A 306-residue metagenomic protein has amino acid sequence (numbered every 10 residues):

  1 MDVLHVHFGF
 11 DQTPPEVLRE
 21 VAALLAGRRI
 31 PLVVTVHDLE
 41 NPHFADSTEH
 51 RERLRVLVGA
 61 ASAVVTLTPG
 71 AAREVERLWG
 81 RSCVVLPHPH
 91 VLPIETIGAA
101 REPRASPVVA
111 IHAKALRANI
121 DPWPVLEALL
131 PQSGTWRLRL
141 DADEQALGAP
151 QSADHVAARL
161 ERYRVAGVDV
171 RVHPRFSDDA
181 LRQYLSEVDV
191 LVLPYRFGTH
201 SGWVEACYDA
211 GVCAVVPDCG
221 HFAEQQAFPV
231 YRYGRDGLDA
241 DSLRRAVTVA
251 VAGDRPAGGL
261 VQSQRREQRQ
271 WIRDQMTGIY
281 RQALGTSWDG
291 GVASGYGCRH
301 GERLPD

Functional and structural regions predicted by a protein language model:
M1-A60: Extended catalytic core of nucleotide-activated donor transferases of GT-like folds
G59-I97: Donor nucleotide-sugar binding/catalytic pocket of nucleotide-sugar-dependent glycosyltransferases
E102-R162: Conserved catalytic-core segment of nucleotide-activated headgroup transferases in glycan assembly
A113, H173, V192-R196, P217-D218: Short Ser/Thr-rich beta->loop micro-motif in glycosyltransferases that lines and helps position the nucleotide-sugar
Q151-R182: Nucleotide-activated donor-binding/catalytic signature segment of Leloir-type glycosyltransferases, i.e., the conserved
Q183-T199: Acidic donor-binding loop of glycosyltransferase active sites
C213-D218, A223: Short hydrophobic beta-strand element within catalytic cores of glycosyltransferases and related nucleotide-activated
G237-D289, Y296-C298: A charged, aromatic-enriched C-terminal amphipathic alpha-helix characteristic of glycosyltransferases across folds
